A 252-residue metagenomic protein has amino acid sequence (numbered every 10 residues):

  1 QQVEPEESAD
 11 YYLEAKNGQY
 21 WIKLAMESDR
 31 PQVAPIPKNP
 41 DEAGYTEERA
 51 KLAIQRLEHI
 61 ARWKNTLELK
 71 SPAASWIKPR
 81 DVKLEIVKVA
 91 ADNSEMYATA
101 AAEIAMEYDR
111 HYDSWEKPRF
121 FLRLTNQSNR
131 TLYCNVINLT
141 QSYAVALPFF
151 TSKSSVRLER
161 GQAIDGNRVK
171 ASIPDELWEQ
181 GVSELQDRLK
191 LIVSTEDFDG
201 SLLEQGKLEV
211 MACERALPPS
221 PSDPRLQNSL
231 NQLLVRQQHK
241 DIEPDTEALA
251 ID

Functional and structural regions predicted by a protein language model:
Q1-D252: Secretory-pathway glycoprotein ectodomains that are cysteine- and/or Ser/Thr/Pro-rich
